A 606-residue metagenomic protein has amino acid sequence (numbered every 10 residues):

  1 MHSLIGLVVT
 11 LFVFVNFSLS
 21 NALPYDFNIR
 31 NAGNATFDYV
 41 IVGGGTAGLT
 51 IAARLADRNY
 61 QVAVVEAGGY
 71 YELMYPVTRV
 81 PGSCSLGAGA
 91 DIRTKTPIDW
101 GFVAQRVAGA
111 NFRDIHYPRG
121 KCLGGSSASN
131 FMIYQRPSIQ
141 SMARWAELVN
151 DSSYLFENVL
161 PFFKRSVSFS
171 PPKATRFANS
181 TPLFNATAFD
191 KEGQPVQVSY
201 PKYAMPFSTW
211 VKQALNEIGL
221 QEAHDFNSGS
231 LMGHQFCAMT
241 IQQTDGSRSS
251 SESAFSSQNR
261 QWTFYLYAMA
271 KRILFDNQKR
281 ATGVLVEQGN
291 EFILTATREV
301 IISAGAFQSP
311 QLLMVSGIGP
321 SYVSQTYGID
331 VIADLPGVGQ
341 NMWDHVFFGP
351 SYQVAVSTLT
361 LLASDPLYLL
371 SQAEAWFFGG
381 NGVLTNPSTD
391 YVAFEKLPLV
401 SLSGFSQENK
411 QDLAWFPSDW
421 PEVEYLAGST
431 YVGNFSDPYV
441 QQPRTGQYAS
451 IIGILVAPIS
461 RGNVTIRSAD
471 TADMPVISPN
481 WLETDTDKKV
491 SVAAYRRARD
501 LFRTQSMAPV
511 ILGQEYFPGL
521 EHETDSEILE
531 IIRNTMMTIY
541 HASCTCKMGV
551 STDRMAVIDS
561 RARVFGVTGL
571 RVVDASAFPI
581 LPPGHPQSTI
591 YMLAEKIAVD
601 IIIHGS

Functional and structural regions predicted by a protein language model:
H2-S606: N-terminal redox-cofactor-binding region of secreted/periplasmic oxidoreductases
